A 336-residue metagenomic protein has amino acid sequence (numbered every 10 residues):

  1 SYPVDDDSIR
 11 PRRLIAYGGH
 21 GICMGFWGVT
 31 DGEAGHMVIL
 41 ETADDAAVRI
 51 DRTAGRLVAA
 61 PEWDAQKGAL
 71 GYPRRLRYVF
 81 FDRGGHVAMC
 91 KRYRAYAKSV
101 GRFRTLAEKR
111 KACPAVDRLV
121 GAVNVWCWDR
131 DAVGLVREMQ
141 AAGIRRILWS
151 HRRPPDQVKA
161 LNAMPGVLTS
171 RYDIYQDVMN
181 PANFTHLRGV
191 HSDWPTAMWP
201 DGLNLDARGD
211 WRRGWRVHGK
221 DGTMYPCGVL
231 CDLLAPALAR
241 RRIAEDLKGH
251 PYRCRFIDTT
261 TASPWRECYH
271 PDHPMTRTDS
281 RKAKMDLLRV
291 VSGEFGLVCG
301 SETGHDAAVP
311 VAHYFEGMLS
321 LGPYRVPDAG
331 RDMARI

Functional and structural regions predicted by a protein language model:
S1-M179, R253-C254, L288-V291, V298-C299: Carbohydrate-recognition beta-sandwich/jelly-roll modules in extracellular/periplasmic carbohydrate-active proteins
G85, G101-F103, W194-A197, D279-K282 (+1 more regions): Glycine-rich loops and low-complexity Gly/Arg-rich segments that provide flexible linkers or classic glycine-based
A97-S99, L168, R188-S192, P274-R277 (+1 more regions): Short, low-complexity, polar/charged sequence segments that are solvent-exposed and flexible
R118-D129, A142-H151, W215-R240, W265-S280: The substrate-binding groove and active-site-proximal loops of carbohydrate-active enzymes, especially glycoside
A141, N162, P195, P310-V311: Short glycine-aromatic motifs
R171-E245, D328-I336: Active-site-adjacent "subsite" loops/lids of carbohydrate-active enzymes
P181-G189, W265-C268, G300-I336: Substrate-binding cleft/loops of secretory-pathway carbohydrate-active enzymes
C231-T303: Active-site neighborhood of glycoside hydrolase catalytic domains
